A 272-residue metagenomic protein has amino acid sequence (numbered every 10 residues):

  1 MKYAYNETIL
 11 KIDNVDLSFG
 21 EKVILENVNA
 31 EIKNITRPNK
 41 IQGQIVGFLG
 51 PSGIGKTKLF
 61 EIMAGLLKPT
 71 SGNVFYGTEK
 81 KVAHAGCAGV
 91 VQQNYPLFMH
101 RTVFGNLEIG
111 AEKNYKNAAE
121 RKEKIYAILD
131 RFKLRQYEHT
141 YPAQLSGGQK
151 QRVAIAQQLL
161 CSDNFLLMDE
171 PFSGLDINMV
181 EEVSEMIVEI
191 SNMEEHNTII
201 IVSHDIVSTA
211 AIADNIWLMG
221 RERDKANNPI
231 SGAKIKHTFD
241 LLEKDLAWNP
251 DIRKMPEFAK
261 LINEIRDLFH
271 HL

Functional and structural regions predicted by a protein language model:
A64: Helix-to-loop junction immediately C-terminal to a conserved catalytic motif
F104-E112, K122: Short helical segment in ABC ATPase nucleotide-binding domains corresponding to the A-loop/adjacent helical element
A119-Y137, I187-E189: Conserved ABC ATPase "signature" region
Y141-L145, Q149: Conserved ABC ATPase signature
L160-N164: A short, proline-enriched helix->beta-strand linker immediately N-terminal to the Walker B motif in ABC-type P-loop
L166-E170: Catalytic Walker B motif of ABC-type/P-loop ATPase nucleotide-binding domains
V180-E195: Helical segment within the ABC ATPase nucleotide-binding domain
